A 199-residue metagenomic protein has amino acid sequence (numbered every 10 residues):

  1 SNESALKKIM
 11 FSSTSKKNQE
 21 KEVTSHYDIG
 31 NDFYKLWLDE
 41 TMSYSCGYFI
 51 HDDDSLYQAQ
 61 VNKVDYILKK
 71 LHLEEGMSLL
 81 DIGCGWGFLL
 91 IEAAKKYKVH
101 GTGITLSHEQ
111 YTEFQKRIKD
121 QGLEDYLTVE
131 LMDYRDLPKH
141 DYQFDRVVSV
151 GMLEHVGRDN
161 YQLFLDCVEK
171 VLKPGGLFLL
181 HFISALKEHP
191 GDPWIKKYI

Functional and structural regions predicted by a protein language model:
S1-L36: N-terminal auxiliary segments of SAM/dcSAM-dependent transferases
E75-G83: Conserved class I S-adenosyl-L-methionine
W86-Y97: Conserved SAM-binding loop of SAM-dependent methyltransferases across substrates and taxa, primarily the Class I
G122-R135: Conserved SAM-binding strand-loop segment of SAM-dependent methyltransferases
R135-V147: A short acidic, Gly/Pro-enriched loop at the edge of an enzyme's catalytic core that lines a small-molecule cofactor
Q162-P174: A short glycine-rich, Lys/Arg-flanked "PGG" loop and its adjoining helix->strand segment in the class I
G175-I183: Conserved beta-strand signature within the Rossmann-like core of class I S-adenosyl-L-methionine
S184-I199: Short, glycine-/aromatic-enriched active-site segment of Class I SAM-dependent methyltransferases
